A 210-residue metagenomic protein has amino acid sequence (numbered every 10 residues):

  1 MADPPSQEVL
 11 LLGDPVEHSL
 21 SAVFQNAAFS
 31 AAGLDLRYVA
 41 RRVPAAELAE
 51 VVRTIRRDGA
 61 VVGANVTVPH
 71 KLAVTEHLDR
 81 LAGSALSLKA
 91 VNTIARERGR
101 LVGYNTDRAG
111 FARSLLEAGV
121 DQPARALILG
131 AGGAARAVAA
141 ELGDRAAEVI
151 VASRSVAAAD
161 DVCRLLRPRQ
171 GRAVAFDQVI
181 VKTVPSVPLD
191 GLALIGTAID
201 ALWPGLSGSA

Functional and structural regions predicted by a protein language model:
A2-D3, V120-Q122, G143, D200-A210: Short, conserved loop/helix-junction motifs that constitute active-site signature segments in enzyme catalytic cores
A2-G119: Phosphate/diphosphate ligand-binding glycine-rich loop within oxidoreductases
G13, G103-R108, L115, G119-G143 (+1 more regions): Glycine-rich adenosine-cofactor-binding loop
V66-A73, G133-A134, P185-L189: Short glycine-rich anion-binding loops that position phosphate/pyrophosphate groups of nucleotides and phosphorylated
R145-L166: NAD(P)-binding Rossmann-fold cofactor-contacting core
R167-A210: Rossmann-like adenosine-cofactor binding region
